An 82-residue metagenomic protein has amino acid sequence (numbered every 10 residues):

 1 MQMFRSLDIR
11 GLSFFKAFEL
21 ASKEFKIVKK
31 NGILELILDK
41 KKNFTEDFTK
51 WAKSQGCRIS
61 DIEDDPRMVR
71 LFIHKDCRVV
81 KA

Functional and structural regions predicted by a protein language model:
M1-K30: An N-terminal amphipathic alpha-helical segment
Q2-F4, N31-E35, M68-R70: Intrinsic-disorder/low-complexity, polar/charged segments enriched in Ser/Thr/Lys/Arg/Asp/Glu/Gln
S13, K42, C77-V79: Residues that cap or initiate secondary-structure elements
A17, E46, K81: Short acidic, gly/pro-rich beta-turn/loop elements at beta-sheet edges and active-site/ligand-binding grooves
L20-S22, K26-G56: Amphipathic, hydrophobic secondary-structure cores in small proteins
W51, C57-A82: C-terminal edge-of-domain segments
